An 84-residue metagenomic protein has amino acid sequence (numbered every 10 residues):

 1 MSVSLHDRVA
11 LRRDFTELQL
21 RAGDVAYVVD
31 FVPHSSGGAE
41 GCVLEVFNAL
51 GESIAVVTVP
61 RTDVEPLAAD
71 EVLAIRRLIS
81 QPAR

Functional and structural regions predicted by a protein language model:
V3-L67, V72-A83: Basic/aromatic-rich interaction segments and small domains that mediate binding to polyanionic partners
